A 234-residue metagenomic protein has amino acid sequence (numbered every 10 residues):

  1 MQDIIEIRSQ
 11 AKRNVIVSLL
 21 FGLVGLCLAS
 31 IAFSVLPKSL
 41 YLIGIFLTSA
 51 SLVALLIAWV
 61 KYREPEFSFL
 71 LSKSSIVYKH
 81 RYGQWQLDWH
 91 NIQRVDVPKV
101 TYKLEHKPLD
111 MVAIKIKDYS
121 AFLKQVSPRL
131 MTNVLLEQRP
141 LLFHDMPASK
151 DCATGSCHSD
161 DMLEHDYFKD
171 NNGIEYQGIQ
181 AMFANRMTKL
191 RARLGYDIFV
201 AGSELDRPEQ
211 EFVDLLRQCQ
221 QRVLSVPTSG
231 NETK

Functional and structural regions predicted by a protein language model:
M1-L36, I116-K117: N-terminal membrane-targeting/pre-transmembrane regions
P37-S49: Hydrophobic alpha-helical transmembrane segments
F46-V60: Single-pass alpha-helical transmembrane signal-anchor segments
L56-D96: Conserved beta-hairpin
G83-Y119: Acidic, Ser/Thr-rich low-complexity segments on the non-lumenal side of membrane proteins
E105, Q125-S127, N231-K234: A composition-biased, non-transmembrane "mature-region" signal
M111-A201, L216: A membrane-cytosol interface segment of integral membrane proteins
M187-K234: Extracytoplasmic/periplasmic C-terminal soluble domains
